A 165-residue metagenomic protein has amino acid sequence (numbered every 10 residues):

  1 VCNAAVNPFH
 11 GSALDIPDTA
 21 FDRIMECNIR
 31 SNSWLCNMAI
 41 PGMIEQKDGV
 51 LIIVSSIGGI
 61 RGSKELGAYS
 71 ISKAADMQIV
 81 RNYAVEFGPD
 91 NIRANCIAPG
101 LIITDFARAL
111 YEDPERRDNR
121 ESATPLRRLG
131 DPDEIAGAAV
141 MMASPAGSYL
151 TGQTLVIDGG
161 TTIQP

Functional and structural regions predicted by a protein language model:
H10, R61, V140, T151-P165: Short C-terminal tail/terminal secondary-structure segment of NAD(P)H-dependent dehydrogenase/reductase domains
G11-A13, P17-D22, R120: Substrate-binding pocket helix/loop in short-chain dehydrogenase/reductase
L14, R61-G67, P89-D90, R127 (+1 more regions): Active-site loop immediately N-terminal to the catalytic Tyr-X3-Lys motif of short-chain dehydrogenase/reductase
S33, C96-P99, D118-A146, L150 (+1 more regions): C-terminal helical subdomain
C36, S72, V80: Active-site helix of classical SDR
P41, V85-P89, S148: Alpha-helical segment proximal to the catalytic Tyr-Lys
S56: Residue(s) in the substrate-gating loop at a strand-loop-helix junction that position the organic substrate next
